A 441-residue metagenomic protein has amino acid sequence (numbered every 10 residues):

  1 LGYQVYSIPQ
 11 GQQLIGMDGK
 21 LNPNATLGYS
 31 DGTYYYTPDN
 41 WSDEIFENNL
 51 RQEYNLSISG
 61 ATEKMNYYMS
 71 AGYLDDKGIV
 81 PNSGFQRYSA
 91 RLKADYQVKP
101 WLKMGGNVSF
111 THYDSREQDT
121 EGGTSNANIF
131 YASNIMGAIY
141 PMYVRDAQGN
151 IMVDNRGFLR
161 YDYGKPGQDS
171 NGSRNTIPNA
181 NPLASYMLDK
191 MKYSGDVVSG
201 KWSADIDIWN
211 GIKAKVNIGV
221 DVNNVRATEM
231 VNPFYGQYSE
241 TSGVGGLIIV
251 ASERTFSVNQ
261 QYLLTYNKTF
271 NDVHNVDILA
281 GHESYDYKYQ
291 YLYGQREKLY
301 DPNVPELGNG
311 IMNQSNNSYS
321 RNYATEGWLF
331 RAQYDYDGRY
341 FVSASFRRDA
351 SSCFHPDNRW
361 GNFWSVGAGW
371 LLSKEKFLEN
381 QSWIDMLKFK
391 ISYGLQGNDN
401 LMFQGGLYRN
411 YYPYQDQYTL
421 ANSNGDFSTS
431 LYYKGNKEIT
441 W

Functional and structural regions predicted by a protein language model:
L1-P23, T111-N171, S284, Y293 (+1 more regions): A surface-exposed, glycine/aromatic-enriched loop/edge motif typical of exported proteins
L1-P81, D119-G122, Y143-K192, D205-D207: Residues embedded in well-ordered regular secondary structure
G28, R87, K93-L102, N107-H112 (+3 more regions): Extracellular/periplasmic, surface-exposed regions of secreted and cell-surface proteins
D43-I45, F130-Y131, Y319, G425-D426: Intrinsically disordered, low-complexity segments enriched in polar/charged residues with Gly/Pro, especially when
G236-S239: Intrinsically disordered, compositionally biased low-complexity regions
